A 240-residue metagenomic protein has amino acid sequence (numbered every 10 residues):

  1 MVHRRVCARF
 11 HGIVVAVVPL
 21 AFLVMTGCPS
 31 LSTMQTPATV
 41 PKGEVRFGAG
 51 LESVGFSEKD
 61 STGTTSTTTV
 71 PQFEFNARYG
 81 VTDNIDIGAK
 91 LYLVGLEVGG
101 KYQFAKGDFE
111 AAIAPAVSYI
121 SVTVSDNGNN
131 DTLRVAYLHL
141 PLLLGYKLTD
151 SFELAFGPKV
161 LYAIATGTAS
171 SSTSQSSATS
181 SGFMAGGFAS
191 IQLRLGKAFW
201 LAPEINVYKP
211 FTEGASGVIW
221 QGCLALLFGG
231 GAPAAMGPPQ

Functional and structural regions predicted by a protein language model:
M1-C28: Sec-dependent bacterial lipoprotein signal peptides
V2, I13-V15, L31, V135 (+2 more regions): Hydrophobic residues within membrane-embedded alpha helices
F22-E44: Bacterial Sec signal peptide processing site at the extreme N-terminus
T33-M34, E74, F188: A generic local structural motif
A38-V40, E44, E52-T65, D108 (+1 more regions): Outer-membrane beta-barrel transmembrane domain signature
E44-R46, D83-I87, A202: Short, hydrophobic/aromatic-rich segments at coil-to-beta transitions
T64-S121: Glycine- and aromatic-enriched membrane insertion/assembly motifs of diderm outer-membrane and organelle channel
